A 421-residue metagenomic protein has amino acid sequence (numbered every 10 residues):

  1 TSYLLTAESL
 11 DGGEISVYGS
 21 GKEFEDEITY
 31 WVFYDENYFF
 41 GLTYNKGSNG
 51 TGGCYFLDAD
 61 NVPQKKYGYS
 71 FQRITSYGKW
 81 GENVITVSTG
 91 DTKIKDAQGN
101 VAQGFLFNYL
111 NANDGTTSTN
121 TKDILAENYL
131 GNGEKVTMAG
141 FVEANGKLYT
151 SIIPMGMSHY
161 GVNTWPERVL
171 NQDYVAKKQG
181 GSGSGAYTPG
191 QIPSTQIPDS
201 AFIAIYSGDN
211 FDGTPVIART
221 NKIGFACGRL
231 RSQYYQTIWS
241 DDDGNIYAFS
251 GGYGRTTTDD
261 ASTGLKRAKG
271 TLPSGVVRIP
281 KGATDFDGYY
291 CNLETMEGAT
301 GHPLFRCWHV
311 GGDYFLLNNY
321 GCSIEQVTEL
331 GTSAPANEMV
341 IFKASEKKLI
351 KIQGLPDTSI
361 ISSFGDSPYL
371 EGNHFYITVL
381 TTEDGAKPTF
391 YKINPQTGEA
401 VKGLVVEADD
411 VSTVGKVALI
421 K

Functional and structural regions predicted by a protein language model:
T1, L42-G47, S88-T92, I153-M157 (+3 more regions): Short loop/turn segments immediately following the C-termini of beta-strands
S2-N128: Post-signal peptide N-terminal segment of secreted/secretory-pathway proteins
Y3-E8, G52-L57, N100-G115, T164-G213 (+3 more regions): Beta-propeller blade signature
G13-D26, N61-Q72, A112-N132, G181 (+5 more regions): Beta-propeller fold detector
E23-E36, G68-N83, A126-F141, F225-I238 (+3 more regions): Repeated scaffold domains used in trafficking and secretory/extracellular systems, primarily beta-propellers
E36-N37, E82, N145-G146, D243-N245 (+2 more regions): Short coil/turn segments that connect the beta-strands within blades of beta-propeller domains
D243-S333: Long, well-ordered mid-to-C-terminal structural blocks that present hydrophobic/aromatic surfaces
M296-G365, K392-G398: C-terminal structural cap/anchor segments
